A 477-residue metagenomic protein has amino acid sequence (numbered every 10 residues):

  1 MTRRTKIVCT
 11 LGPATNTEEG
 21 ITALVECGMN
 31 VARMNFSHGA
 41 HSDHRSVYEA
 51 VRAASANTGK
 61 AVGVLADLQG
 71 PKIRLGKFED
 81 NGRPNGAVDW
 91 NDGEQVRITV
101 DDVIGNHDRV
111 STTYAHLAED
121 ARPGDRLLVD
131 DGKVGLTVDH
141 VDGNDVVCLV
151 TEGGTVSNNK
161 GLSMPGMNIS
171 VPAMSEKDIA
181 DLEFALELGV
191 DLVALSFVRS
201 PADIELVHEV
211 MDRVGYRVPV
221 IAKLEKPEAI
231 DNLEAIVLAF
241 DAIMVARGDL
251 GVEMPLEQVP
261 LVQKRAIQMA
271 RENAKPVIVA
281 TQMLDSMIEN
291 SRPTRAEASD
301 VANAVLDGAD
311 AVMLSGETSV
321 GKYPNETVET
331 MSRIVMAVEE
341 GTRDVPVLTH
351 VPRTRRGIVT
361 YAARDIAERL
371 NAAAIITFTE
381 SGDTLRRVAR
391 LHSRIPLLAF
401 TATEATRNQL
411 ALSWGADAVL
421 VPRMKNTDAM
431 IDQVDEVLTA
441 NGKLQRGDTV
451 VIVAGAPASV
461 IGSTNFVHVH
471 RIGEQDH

Functional and structural regions predicted by a protein language model:
M1-H477: Non-catalytic helical/linker scaffolds that mediate oligomerization, partner binding, and domain coupling around large
